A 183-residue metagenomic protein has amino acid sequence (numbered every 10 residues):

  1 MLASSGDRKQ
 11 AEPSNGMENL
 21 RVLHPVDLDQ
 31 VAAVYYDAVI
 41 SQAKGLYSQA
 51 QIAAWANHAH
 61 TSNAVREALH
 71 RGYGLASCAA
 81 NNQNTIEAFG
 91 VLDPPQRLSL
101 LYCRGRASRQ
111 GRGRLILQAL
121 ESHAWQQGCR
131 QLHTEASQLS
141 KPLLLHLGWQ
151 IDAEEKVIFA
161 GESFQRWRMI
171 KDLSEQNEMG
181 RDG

Functional and structural regions predicted by a protein language model:
M1-D29, E175-G183: Conserved N-terminal entry element of GNAT/NAT acetyltransferase domains
V22-P25, A33-S108, L117-A119, H123 (+2 more regions): Acetyl-CoA-dependent GNAT
R71, R97, R130, S163-Q165: Exposed loop/turn and edge beta-strand positions of beta-sandwich/beta-sheet ligand-binding modules
A80-T85, E162, N177-D182: Short, solvent-exposed loop/turn segments that connect beta-strands within catalytic domains and beta-strand-rich
G111: Glycine-rich phosphate-binding loop
A124-S137: Conserved GNAT acetyl-CoA-binding A-motif
H133-E135, Q150-R168: Conserved catalytic-core motifs of GNAT/GCN5-like acyltransferases
L144-W149: Conserved active-site tyrosine of GNAT-family acetyltransferases
